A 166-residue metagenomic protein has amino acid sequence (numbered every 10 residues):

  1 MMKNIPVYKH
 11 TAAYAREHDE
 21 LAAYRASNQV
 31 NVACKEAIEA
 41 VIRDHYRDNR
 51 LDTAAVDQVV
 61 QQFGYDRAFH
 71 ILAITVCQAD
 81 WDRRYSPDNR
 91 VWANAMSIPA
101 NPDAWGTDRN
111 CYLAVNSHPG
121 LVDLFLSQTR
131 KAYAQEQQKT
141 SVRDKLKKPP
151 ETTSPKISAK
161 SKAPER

Functional and structural regions predicted by a protein language model:
M1-E165: Gram-negative host-targeted secretion-system effectors, predominantly Type III and Type IV, recognized via long
